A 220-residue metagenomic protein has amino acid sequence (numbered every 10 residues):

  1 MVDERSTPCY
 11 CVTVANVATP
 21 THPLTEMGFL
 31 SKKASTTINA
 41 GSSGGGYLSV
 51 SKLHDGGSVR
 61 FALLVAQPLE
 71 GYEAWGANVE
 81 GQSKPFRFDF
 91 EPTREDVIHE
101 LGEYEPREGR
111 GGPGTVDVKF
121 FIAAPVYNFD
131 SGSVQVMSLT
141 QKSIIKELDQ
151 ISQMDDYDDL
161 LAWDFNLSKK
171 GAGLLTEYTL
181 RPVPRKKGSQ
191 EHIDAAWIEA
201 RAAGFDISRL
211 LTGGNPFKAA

Functional and structural regions predicted by a protein language model:
V2, T7-D156, A203-A219: OB-fold ssDNA-binding interfaces and closely related basic DNA-contact patches used across DNA replication/repair
A123, D164, E177: Beta-strand-rich binding-surface signature of beta-sandwich/beta-barrel folds used to engage anionic ligands
L160-G173: Flexible glycine-rich surface loops and low-complexity tracts that mediate binding to linear polymers
L161-W163, H192, F205-D206: Glycine-rich loops and low-complexity Gly/Arg-rich segments that provide flexible linkers or classic glycine-based
K170-A196: OB-fold/S1-family single-stranded nucleic acid-binding modules
